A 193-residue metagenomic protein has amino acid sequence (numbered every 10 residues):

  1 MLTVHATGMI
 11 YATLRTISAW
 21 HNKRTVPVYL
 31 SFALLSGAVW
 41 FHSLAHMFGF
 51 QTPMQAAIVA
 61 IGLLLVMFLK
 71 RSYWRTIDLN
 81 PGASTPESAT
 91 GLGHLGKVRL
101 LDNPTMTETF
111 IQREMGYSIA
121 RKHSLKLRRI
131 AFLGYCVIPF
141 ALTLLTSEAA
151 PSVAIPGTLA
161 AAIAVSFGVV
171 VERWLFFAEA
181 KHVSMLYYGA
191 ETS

Functional and structural regions predicted by a protein language model:
M1-V169: Long, contiguous internal "core" modules enriched in hydrophobic/ aromatic residues
G157-S193: C-terminal structured interaction module
